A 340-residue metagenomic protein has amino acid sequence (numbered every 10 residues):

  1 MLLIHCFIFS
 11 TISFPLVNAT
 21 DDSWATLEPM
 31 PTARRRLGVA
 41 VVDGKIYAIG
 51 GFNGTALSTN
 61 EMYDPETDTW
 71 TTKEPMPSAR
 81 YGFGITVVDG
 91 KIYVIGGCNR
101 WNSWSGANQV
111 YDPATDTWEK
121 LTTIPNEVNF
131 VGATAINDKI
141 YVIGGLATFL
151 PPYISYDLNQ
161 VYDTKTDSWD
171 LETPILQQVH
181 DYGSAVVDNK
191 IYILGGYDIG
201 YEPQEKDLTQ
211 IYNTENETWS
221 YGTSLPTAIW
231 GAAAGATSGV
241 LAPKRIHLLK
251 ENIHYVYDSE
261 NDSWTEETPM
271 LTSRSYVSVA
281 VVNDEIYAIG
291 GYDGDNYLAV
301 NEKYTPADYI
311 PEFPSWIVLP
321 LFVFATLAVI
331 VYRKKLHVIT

Functional and structural regions predicted by a protein language model:
M1-T20, A307-T340: Secretory targeting signatures
F7-I310: Kelch-like beta-propeller repeat domains
